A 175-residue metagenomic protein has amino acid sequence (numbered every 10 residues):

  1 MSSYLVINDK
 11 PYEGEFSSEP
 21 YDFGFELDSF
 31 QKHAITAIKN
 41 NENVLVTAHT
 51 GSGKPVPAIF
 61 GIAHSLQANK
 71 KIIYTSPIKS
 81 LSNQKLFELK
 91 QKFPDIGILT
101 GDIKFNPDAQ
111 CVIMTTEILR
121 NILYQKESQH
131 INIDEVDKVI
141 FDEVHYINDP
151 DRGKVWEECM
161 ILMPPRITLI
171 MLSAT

Functional and structural regions predicted by a protein language model:
M1-Q31: Pre-P-loop entry segment of helicase/translocase ATPase cores
D22-T175: Conserved P-loop/Walker A NTP-binding site and adjacent catalytic elements of P-loop NTPases
